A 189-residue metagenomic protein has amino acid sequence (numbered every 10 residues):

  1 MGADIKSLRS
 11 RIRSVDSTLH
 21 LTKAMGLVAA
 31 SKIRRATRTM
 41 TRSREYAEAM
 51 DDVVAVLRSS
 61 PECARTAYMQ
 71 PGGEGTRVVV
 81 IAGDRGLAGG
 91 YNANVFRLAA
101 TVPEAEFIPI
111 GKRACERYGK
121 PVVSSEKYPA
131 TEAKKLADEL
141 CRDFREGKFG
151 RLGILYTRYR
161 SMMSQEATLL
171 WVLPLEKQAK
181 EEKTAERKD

Functional and structural regions predicted by a protein language model:
M1-D189: C-terminal beta-strand-loop-alpha-helix "lid" module of Rossmann-like NAD(P)-dependent dehydrogenases
